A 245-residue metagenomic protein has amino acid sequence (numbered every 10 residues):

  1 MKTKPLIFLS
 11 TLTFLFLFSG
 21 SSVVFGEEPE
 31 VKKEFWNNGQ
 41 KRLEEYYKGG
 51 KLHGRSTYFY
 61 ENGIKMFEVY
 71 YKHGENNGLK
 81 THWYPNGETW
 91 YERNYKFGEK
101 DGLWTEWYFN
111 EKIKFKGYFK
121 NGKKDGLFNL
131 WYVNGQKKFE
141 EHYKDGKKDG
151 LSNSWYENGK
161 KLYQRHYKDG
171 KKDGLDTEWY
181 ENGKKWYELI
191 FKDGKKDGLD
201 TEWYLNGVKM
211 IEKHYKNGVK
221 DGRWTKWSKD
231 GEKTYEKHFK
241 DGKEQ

Functional and structural regions predicted by a protein language model:
M1-S10: Bacterial N-terminal signal peptides that target proteins for export
L15-Q245: Glycine/tyrosine- and acidic-biased, solvent-exposed loop/turn segments at the edges of beta-strands
